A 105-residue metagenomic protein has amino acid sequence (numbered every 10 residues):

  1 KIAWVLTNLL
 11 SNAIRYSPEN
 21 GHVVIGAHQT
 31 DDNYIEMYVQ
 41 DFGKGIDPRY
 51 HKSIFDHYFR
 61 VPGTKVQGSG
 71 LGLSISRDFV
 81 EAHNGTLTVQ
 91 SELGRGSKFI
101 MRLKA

Functional and structural regions predicted by a protein language model:
A13-I14: Short helix-loop "hinge" at the ATP-lid/N-box region of the Bergerat-fold HATPase_c
N20-N33: Short beta-strand/loop element within the Bergerat-fold HATPase_c
D41: Acidic ATP/Mg2+-coordinating residue in the GHKL
G45-S53: Short helix N-cap motif at coil->helix boundaries in the Bergerat
F59-G68: Glycine-rich ATP-lid/hinge loop adjacent to the conserved G-boxes
G72, S76: Short alpha-helical Gxxx[C/S/T] motif in the catalytic ATP-binding
